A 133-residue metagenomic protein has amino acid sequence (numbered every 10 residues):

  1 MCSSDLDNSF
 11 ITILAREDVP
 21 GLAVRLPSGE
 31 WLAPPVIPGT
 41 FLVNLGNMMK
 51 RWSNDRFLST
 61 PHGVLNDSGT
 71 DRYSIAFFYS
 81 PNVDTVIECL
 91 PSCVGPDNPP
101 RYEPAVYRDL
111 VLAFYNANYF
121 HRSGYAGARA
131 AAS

Functional and structural regions predicted by a protein language model:
M1-S133: C-terminal flanking tails of non-heme Fe-dependent oxygenases
